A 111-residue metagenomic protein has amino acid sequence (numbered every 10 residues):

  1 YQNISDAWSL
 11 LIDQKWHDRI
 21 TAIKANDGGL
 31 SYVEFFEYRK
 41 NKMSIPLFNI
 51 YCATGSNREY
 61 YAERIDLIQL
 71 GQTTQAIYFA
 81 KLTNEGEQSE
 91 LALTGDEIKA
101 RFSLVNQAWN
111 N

Functional and structural regions predicted by a protein language model:
Y1-M43, A53-N111: N-terminal targeting sequences that direct proteins away from the cytosol to non-cytosolic compartments
